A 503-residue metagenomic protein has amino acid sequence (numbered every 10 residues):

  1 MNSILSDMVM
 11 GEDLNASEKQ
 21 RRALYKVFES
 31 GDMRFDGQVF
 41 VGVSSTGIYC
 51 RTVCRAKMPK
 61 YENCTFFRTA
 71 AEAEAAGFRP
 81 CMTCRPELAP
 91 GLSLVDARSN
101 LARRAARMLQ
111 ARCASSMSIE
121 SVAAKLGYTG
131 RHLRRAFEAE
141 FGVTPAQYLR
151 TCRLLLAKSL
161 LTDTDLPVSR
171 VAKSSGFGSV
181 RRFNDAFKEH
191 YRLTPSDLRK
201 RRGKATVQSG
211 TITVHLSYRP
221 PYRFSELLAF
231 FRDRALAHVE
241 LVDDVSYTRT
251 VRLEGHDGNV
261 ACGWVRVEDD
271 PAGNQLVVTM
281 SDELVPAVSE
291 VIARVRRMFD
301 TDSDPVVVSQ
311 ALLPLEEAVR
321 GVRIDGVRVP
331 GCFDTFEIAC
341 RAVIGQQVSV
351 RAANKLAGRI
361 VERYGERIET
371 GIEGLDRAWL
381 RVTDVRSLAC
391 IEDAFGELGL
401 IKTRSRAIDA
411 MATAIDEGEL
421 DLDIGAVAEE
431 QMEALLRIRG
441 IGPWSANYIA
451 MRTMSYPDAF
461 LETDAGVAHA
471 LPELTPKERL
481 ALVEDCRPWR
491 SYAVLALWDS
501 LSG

Functional and structural regions predicted by a protein language model:
N2-G503: HhH-family (HhH-GPD) DNA N-glycosylase catalytic core used in base-excision repair
